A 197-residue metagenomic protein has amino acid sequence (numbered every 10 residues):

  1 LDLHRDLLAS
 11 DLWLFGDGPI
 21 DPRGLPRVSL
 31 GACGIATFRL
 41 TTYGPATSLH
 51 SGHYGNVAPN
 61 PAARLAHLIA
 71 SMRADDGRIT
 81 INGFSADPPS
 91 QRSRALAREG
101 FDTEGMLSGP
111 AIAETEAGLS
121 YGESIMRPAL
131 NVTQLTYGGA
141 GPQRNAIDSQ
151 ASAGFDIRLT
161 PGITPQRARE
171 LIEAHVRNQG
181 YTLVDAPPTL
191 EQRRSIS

Functional and structural regions predicted by a protein language model:
L1-G31: Acidic/histidine-rich catalytic neighborhood of metal-dependent amide-processing enzymes
R27-T41: Flexible glycine-/small-residue-enriched beta->alpha junction loops that bind anionic phosphate/pyrophosphate groups
T37-S197: Metal-dependent amide/peptide-bond hydrolase catalytic core, centered on the "pita-bread" metallohydrolase fold
